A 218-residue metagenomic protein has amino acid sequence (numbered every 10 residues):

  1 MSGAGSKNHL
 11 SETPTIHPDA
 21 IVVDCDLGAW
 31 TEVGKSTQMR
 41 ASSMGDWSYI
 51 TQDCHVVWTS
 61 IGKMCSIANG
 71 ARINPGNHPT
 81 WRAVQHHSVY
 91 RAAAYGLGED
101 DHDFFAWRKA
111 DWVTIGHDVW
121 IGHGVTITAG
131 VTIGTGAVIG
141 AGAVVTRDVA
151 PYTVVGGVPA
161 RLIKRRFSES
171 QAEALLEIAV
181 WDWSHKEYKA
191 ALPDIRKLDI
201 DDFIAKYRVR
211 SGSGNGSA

Functional and structural regions predicted by a protein language model:
G3-V131: Flexible, glycine/small-residue-enriched loop-and-beta-strand segment within the central core of proteins
E12, H17, H86-I127, P159-A218: C-terminal segments of enzyme domains that contribute to small-molecule binding surfaces
N77-P79, V149, R165-F167: Conserved catalytic-core motifs of eukaryotic protein kinase domains, centered on the activation segment
W120, V138, V154-V155: Short-chain dehydrogenase/reductase
H123, A141, P151: Catalytic-loop Lys-Pro-X-Asn motif of eukaryotic-like protein kinases
G134-A137, A150-Y152: Conserved catalytic segment of ABC-fold P-loop ATPases
V138-G140, V144: A generic "structured core" feature
P151, G156-P159: Acidic, glycine-centered active-site loop in nucleotide-sugar glycosyltransferases
